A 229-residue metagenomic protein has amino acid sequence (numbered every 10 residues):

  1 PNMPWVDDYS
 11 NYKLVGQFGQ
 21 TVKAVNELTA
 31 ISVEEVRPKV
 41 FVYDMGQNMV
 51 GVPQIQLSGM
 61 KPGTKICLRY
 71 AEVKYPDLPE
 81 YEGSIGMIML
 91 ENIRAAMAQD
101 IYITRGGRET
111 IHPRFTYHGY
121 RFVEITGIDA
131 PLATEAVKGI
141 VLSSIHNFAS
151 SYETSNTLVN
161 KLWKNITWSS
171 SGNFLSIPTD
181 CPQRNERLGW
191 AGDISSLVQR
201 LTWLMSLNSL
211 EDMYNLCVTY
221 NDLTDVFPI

Functional and structural regions predicted by a protein language model:
P1-Q183, G192-D193, L207-V218, P228: Extracellular/oxidizing-compartment recognition motifs
V123, V198-Q199: Short, hydrophobic alpha-helix immediately C-terminal to the catalytic nucleophile
E186: A glycine-rich phosphate-binding loop feature that marks nucleotide/adenosyl-phosphate handling sites
W190-S196, W203: An alpha-helical repeat/solenoid feature that recognizes helix-turn-helix modules
Q199-T202, T219: Generic alpha-helical structural context detector
